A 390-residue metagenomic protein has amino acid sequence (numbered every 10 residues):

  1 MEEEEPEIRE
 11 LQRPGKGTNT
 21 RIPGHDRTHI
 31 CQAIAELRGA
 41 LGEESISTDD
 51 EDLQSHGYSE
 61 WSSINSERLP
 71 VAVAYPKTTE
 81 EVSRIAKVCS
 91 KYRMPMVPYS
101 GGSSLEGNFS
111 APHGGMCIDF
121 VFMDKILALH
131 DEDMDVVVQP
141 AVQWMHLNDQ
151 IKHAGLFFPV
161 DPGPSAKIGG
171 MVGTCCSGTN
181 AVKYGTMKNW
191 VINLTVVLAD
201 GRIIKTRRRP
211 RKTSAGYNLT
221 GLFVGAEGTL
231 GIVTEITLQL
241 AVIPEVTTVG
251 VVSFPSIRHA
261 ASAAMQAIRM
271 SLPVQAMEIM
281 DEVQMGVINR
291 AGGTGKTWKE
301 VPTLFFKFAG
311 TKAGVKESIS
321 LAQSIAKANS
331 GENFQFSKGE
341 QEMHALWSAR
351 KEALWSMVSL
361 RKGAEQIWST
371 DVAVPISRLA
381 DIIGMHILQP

Functional and structural regions predicted by a protein language model:
M1-K87, K91, S104-M134, Q284-G293 (+1 more regions): N-terminal flexible segment immediately upstream of the FAD-binding catalytic core in FAD-dependent oxidoreductases
E3-I8, S47-G57, V242, T248 (+2 more regions): C-terminal substrate-recognition/cap domain of FAD-linked oxidoreductases
D26-I34, Y75, T79-V82, P140-L147 (+8 more regions): Generic structural signal for well-ordered, non-membrane alpha-helical segments in soluble metabolic enzymes
P98-G102, F109, F120, P140 (+1 more regions): Glycine-rich, histidine-containing beta strand-loop boundary motifs that form or position
K125-E278: FAD-binding subdomain of flavoenzyme oxidoreductases
